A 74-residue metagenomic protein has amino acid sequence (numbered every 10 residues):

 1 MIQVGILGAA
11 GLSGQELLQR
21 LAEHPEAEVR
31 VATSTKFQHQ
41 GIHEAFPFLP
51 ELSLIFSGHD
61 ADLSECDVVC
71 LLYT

Functional and structural regions predicted by a protein language model:
M1-V4: Extreme N-terminal starter segment of soluble prokaryotic enzymes
A10, G14-L18: N-terminal Rossmann NAD(P)H-binding glycine-rich loop of SDR-like oxidoreductase domains
A22-E65: Conserved N-terminal Rossmann-fold NAD(P) cofactor-binding segment
Y73-T74: Conserved small/polar residues in nucleotide/adenosyl-binding loops
